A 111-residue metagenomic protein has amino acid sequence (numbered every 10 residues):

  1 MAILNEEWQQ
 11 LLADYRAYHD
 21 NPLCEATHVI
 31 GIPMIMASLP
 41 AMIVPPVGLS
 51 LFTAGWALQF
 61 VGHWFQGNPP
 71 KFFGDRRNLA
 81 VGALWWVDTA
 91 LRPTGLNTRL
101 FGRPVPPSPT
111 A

Functional and structural regions predicted by a protein language model:
M1-D14, N68-A111: Membrane-proximal soluble regions of multi-pass membrane proteins
Q9-L39: Membrane interfacial helix-start motif at the N-side
Y18-T27, W64-R77: Interhelical loop and helix-boundary elements at the membrane-water interface of polytopic inner-membrane proteins
A26, G48-T53: Hydrophobic alpha-helical transmembrane segments
L39-M42, Q59, H63, T89: Structural signal for membrane-spanning alpha-helices in multi-pass inner-membrane proteins, emphasizing helix cores
A41-L49: Transmembrane helix interruption/hinge and helix-loop junction motifs
L51-P69: Transmembrane alpha-helical segments that form the membrane-embedded catalytic/substrate-channel core of multi-pass
